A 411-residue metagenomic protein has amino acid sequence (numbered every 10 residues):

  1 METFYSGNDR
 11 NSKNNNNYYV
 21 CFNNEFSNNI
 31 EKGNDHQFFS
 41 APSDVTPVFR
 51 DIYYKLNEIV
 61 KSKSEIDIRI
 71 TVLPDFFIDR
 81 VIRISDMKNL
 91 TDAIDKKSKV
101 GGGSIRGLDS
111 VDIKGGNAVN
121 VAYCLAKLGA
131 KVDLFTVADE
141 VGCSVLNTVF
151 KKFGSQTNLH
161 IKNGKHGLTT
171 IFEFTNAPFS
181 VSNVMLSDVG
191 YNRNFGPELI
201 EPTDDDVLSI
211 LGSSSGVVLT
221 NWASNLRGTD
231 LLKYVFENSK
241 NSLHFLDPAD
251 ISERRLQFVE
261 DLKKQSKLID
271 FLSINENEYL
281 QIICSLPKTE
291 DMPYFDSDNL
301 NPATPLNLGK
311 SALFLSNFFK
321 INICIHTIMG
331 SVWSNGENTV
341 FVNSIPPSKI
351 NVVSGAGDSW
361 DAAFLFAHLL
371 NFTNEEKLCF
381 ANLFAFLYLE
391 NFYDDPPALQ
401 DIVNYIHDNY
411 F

Functional and structural regions predicted by a protein language model:
T3-D9, N14-D95, D109-N117, L128-D133 (+5 more regions): Ribokinase/PfkB-type carbohydrate-kinase core domain
G101-G102: Structural/interface elements that position substrates and couple domains in central-metabolism enzymes
L108-D112, S344-G355: Short pre-catalytic strand/loop immediately N-terminal to key active-site residues, enriched for Gly-Thr
A122, A126, L369: Gly/Ala-rich phosphate-binding loop of Rossmann-like dinucleotide-binding domains, activating on the conserved
L125, N275, G357: Short, conserved phosphate/pyrophosphate- and ester-handling motifs at nucleotide-, phospho-/glycolipid
Q281, I350-N374, L378, L383-F384: Short, small-residue alpha-helix embedded
Y388: Short alpha-helical functional segments enriched in proximate histidine and acidic residues
